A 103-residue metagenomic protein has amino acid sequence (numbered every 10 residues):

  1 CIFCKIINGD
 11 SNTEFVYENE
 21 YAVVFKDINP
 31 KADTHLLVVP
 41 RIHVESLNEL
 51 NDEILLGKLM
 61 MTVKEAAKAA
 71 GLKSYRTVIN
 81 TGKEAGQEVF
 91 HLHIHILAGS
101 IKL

Functional and structural regions predicted by a protein language model:
C1-L103: HIT superfamily nucleotide-processing domains
